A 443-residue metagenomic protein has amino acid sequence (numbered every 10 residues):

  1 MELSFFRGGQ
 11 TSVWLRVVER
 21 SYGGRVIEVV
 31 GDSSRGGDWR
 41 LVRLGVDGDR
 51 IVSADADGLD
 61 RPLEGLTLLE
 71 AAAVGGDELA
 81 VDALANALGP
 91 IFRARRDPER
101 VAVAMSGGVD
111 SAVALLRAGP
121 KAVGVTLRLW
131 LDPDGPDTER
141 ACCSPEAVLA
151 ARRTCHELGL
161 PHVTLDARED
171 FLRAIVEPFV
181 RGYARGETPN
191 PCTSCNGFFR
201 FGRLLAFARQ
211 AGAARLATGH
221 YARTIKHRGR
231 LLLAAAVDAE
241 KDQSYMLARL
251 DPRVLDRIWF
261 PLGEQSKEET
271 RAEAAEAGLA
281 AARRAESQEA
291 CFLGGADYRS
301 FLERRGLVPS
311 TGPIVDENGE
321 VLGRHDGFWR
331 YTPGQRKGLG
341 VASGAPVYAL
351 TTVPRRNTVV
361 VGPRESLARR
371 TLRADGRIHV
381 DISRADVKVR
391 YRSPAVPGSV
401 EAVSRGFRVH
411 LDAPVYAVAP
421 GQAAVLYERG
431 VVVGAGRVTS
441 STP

Functional and structural regions predicted by a protein language model:
L3-V52: Structured beta-strand/loop patches that form or line metal/cofactor-binding pockets in enzymes
S21-R25, A94-E99: Extreme N-terminus of proteins, especially the signal/transit-peptide cleavage junction and the first residues
A54-L66: Acidic, aromatic-enriched beta-alpha/helix-loop junctions
L63-P98, L350-A368: Cysteine/selenocysteine-centered motifs that mediate thiol-based redox chemistry or coordinate metal-sulfur cofactors
L79, A83, E146, D166 (+5 more regions): Conserved active-site and cofactor/substrate-binding residues in soluble primary-metabolism enzymes
G89-R93, L205-R209, E303: Generic structural signal for well-ordered alpha-helical scaffold segments
R96-A248, E268-E269, A275, A349: ATP-dependent adenylation/nucleotidyltransferase module used to activate substrates
S106-V109, A217-R223, G229-P443: AMP-forming adenylation/ATP pyrophosphatase catalytic core
